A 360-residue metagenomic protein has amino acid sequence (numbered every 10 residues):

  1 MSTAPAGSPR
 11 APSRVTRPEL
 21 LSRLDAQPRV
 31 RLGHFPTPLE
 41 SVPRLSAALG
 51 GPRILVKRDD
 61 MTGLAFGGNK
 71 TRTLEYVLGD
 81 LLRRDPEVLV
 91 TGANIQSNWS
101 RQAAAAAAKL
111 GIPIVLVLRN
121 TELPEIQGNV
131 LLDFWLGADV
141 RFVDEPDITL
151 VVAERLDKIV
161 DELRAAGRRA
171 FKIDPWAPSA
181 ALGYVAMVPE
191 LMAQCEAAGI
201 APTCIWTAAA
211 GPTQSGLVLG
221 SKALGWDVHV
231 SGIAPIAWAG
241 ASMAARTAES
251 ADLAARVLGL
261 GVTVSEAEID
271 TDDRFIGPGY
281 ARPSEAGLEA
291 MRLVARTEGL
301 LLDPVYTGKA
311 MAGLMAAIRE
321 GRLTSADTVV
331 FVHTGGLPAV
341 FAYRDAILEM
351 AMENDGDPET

Functional and structural regions predicted by a protein language model:
M1-T360: PLP-dependent amino-acid enzyme catalytic core
